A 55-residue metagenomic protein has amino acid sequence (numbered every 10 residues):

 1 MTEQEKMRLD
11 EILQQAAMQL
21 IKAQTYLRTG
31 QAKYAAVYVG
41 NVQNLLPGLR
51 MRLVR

Functional and structural regions predicted by a protein language model:
M1-D10: Short, charge/polar-rich alpha-helical segments
E11-R55: Short, charge-rich amphipathic interface segments used for partner binding and complex assembly
